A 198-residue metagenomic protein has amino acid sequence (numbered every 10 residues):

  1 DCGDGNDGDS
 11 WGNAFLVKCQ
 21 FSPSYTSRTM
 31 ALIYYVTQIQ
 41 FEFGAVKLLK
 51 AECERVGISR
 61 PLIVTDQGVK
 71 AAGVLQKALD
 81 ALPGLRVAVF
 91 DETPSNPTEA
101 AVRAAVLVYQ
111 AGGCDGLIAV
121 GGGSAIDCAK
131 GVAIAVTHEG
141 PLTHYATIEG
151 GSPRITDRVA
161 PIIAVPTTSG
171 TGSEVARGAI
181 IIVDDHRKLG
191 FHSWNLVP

Functional and structural regions predicted by a protein language model:
A14, K18-F21, Y25-F90: An N-terminal, well-structured beta->alpha segment
K47, A51, T137-P198: A glycine/threonine-rich phosphate-anchoring loop and its flanking beta-alpha core in nucleotide/phosphate-binding
L62-I63, G116-I118, I163: Conserved beta-strand elements of the Class I
T65, G121, I182: Short beta-strand/turn micro-motifs composed of small residues that flank or help shape donor/cofactor-binding pockets
K70-P141: N-terminal small/polar loop signature for handling phosphorylated ligands or for N-terminal nucleophile
